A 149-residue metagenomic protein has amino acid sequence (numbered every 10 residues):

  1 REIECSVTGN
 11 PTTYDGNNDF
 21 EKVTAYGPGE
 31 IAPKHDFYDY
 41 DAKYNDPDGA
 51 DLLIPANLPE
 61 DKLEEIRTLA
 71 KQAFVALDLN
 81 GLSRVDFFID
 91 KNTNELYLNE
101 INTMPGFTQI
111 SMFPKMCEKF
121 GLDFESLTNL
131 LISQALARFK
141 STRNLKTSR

Functional and structural regions predicted by a protein language model:
R1-E65, L96-Y97: Phosphate-binding site of ATP-dependent enzymes
C5-V7, F74-F107, C117: Conserved metal-phosphate-binding beta-hairpin within the catalytic cores of diverse ATP-dependent phosphoryl-transfer
T13, Y44-K91, R143-K146: A long amphipathic alpha-helix within ATP-dependent nucleotide-binding catalytic cores
P33, V75-L79, S133-K140: Generic secondary-structure signature for well-ordered alpha-helical cores
F37-Y38, T108-M116: A short, polar/charged loop-to-alpha-helix boundary motif
L69-Q72, S126, L130: Alpha-helical scaffold segments in soluble metabolic enzymes
F113-F120, S126: Catalytic phosphate/nucleotide-handling subdomain of diverse soluble enzymes
L127-R149: Cysteine/selenocysteine-centered motifs that mediate thiol-based redox chemistry or coordinate metal-sulfur cofactors
